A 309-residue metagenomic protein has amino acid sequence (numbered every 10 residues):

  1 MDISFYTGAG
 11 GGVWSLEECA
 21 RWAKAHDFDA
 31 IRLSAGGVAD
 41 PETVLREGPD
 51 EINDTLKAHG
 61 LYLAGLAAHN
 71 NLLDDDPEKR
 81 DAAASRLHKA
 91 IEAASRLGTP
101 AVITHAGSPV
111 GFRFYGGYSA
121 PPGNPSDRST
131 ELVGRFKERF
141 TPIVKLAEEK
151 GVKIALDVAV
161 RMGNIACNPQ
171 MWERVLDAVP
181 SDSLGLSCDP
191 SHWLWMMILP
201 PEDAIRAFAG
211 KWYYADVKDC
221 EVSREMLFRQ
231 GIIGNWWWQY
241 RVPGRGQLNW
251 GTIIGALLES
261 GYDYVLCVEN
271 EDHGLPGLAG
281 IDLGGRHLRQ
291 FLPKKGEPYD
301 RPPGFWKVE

Functional and structural regions predicted by a protein language model:
Y6-G10, S34-G36, A68-N71, G107-P109 (+4 more regions): Active-site beta-loop-alpha junctions enriched in small/polar residues
G12-A23, D81-I91, M196-I205, W250-I253: Short, acidic/polar
L16-G36, L97-A101: Catalytic domains of carbohydrate-active enzymes, especially glycoside hydrolases
E17, D50, D54-Y62, D74-G185 (+3 more regions): Active-site acidic/histidine proton-transfer and metal-coordination neighborhood in alpha/beta enzyme cores
A23, I31, L56, A83 (+7 more regions): Conserved, mostly hydrophobic/aromatic
A30-I31, L63-L66, V133, K137-Q247 (+2 more regions): Acidic/histidine-rich catalytic cores of soluble enzymes
R32-N53, P109-R113: Glycine-rich, proline-tolerant flexible connector loops at the mouths of alpha/beta enzymes
G277-P298: C-terminal helical cap(s) of enzyme catalytic domains, especially alpha/beta-barrels
